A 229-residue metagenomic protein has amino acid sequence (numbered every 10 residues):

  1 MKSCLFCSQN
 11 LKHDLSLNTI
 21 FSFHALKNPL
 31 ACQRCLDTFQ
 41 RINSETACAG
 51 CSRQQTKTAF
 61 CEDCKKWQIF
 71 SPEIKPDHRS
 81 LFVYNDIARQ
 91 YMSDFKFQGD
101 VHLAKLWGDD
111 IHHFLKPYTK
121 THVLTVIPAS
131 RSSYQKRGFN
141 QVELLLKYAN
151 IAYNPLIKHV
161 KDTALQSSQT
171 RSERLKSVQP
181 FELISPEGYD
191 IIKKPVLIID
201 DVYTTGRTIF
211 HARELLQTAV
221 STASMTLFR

Functional and structural regions predicted by a protein language model:
M1-R229: Glycine-rich phosphate/pyrophosphate-handling loop used in enzymes and phosphotransfer proteins
